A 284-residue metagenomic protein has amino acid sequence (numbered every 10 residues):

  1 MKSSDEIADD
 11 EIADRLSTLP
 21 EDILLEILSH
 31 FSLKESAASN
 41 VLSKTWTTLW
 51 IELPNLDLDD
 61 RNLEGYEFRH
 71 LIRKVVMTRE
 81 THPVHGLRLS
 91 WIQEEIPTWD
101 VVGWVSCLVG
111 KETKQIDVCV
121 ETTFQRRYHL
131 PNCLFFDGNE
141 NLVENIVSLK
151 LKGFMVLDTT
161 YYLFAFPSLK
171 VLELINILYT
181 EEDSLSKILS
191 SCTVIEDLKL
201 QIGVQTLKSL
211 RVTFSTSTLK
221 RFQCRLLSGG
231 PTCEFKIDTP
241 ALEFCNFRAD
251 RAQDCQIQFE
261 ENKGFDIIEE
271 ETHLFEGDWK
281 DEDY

Functional and structural regions predicted by a protein language model:
M1, L274-F275: Acidic, serine/threonine- and proline-rich low-complexity intrinsically disordered segments
K2-T206, T213: Leucine-rich repeat
I7-D10, F275-D283: Acidic, Ser/Thr-interspersed intrinsically disordered low-complexity regions
N55, G264-I267: A residue-level signal for beta-strand positions that form part of recognition/binding surfaces within mature
W91, V120, G153, E173-L178 (+6 more regions): Short, structured patches in soluble enzyme cores that scaffold and shape functional sites
G103-C107, H129-V143, Y161-S168, L185-T193 (+5 more regions): A structural signal for leucine-rich repeat
